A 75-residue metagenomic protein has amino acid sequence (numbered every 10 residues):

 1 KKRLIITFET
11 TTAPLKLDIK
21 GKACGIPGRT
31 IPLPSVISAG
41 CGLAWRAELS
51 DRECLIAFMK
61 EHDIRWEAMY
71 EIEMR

Functional and structural regions predicted by a protein language model:
I5, E9-A47, C54: Amphipathic, hydrophobic secondary-structure cores in small proteins
A47-R75: C-terminal structural segments of small proteins and small subunits
